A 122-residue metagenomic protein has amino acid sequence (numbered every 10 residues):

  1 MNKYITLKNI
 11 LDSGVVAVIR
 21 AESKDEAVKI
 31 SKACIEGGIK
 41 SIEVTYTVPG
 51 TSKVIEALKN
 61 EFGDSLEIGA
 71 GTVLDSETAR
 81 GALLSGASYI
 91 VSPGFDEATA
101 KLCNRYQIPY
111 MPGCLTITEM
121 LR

Functional and structural regions predicted by a protein language model:
M1-G86, R105: Conserved N-terminal beta1-alpha1 strand-loop-helix module at the mouth
G50, S65, E77-A79, L83-R122: Conserved anion-binding
